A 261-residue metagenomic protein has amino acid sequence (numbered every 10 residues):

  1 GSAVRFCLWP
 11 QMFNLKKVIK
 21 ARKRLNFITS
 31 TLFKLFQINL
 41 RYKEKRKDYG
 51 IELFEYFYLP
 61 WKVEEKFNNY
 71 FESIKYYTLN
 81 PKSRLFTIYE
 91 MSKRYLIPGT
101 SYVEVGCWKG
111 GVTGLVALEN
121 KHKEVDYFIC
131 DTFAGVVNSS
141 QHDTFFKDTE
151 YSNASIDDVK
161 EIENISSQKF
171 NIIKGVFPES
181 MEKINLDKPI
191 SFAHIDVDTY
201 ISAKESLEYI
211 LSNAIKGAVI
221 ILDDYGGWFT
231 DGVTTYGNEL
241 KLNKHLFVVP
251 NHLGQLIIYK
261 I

Functional and structural regions predicted by a protein language model:
C7-K75: Membrane-proximal basic amphipathic "stem/tether" segments
F54, W61-L79, Y89, K93-I261: S-adenosylmethionine/decaboxylated-SAM
S83-T87: N-terminal pre-P-loop "Q-motif" helix
